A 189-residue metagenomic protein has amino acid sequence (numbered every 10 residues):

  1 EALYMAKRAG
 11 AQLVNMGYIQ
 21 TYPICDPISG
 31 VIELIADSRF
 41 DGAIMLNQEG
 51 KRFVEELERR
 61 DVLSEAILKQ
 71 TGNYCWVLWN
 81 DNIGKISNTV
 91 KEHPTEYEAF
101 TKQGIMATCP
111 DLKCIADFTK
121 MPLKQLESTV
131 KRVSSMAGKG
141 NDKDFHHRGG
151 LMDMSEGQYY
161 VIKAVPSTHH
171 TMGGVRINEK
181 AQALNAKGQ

Functional and structural regions predicted by a protein language model:
E1-K7, V130-S135: N-terminal short leaders/motifs
L3-M121: An anion/pyrophosphate-binding glycine-rich loop and adjacent beta-alpha core in soluble alpha-beta enzymes
Q125-Q189: A glycine-rich dinucleotide-binding beta-alpha-beta segment and adjacent secondary-structure elements that constitute
